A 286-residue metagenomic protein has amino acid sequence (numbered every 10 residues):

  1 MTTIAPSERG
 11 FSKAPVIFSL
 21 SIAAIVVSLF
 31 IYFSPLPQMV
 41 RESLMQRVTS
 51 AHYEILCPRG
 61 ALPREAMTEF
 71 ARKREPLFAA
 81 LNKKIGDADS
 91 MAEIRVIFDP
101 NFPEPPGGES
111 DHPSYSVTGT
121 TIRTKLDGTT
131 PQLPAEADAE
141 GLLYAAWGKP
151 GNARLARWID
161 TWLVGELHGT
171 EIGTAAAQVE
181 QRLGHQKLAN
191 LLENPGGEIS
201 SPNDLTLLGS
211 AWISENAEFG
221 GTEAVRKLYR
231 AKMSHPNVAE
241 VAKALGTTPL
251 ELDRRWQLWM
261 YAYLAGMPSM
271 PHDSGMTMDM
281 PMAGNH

Functional and structural regions predicted by a protein language model:
M1-S12: N-terminal Lys/Arg-rich, disordered targeting/topogenic segments
A14-F33: Hydrophobic membrane-insertion alpha-helices, especially the h-region of bacterial N-terminal signal peptides
F33-Y53: Ser/Thr/Pro/Gly-rich low-complexity linker/stalk segments immediately outside membranes or between
R47-A66, V238: Acidic/histidine-rich, surface-exposed loop or edge segments in extracytoplasmic proteins
R59-R95, A135, L142: Zn2+-dependent metallopeptidase catalytic core
A61-L62, N101-E104, T129: Solvent-exposed loop/turn segments at secondary-structure junctions within structured extracellular/periplasmic domains
G86-E109, R154-V164: Acidic helix-start/capping segments at beta-turn-to-alpha-helix junctions
D111-T121, K125-L133, G148-H286: Acidic/His/Gly-enriched intrinsically disordered linker/tail segments that often contain short helix/coil "MoRF-like"
